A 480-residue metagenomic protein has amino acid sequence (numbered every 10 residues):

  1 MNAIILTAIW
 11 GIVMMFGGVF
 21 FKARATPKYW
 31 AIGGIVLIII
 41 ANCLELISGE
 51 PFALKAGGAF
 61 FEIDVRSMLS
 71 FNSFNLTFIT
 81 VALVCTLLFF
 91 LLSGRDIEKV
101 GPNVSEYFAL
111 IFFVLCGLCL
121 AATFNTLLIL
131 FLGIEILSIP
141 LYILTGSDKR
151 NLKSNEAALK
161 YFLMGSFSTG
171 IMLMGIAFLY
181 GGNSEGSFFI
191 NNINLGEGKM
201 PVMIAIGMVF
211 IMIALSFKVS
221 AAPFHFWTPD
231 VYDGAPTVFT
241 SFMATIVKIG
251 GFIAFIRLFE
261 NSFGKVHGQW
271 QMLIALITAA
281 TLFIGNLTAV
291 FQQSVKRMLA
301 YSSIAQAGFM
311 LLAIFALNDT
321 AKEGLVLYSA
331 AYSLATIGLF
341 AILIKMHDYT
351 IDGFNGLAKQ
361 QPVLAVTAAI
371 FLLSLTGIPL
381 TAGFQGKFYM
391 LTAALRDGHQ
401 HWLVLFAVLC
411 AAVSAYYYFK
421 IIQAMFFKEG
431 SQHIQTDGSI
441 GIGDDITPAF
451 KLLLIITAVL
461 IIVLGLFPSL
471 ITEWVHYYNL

Functional and structural regions predicted by a protein language model:
M1-L480: Alpha-helical transmembrane segments of multi-pass membrane proteins predominantly involved in bioenergetics
